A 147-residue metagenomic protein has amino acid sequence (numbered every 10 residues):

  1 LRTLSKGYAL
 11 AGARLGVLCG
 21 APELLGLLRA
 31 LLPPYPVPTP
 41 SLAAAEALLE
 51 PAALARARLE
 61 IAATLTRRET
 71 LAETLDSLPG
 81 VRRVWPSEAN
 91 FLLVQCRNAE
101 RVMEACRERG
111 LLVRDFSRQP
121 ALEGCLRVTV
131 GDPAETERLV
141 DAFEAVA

Functional and structural regions predicted by a protein language model:
L1, V84, V128: Hydrophobic residues at beta-strand termini and immediately following loops that shape nucleotide-binding pockets
L1-S77: PLP-dependent aminotransferase class I/II
G12, E88-A89, P120-G124: Short acidic/glycine-enriched loop/turn segments that link adjacent beta-strands
C19, L93-Q95, T129-G131: Short hydrophobic/aromatic beta-strand micro-patches that form the beta-sheet surface supporting nucleotide- or nucleic
A44, T66, F91, L122-E123: Short secondary-structure capping/turn micro-motifs that flank functional sites
T64-L65, L75-R109: Conserved PLP-binding catalytic core of the aspartate aminotransferase-like
A105-R109, R118-A147: PLP-dependent enzyme catalytic core of the Aspartate aminotransferase-like
L112: Residue-level detector of anion-binding/catalytic polar loops
